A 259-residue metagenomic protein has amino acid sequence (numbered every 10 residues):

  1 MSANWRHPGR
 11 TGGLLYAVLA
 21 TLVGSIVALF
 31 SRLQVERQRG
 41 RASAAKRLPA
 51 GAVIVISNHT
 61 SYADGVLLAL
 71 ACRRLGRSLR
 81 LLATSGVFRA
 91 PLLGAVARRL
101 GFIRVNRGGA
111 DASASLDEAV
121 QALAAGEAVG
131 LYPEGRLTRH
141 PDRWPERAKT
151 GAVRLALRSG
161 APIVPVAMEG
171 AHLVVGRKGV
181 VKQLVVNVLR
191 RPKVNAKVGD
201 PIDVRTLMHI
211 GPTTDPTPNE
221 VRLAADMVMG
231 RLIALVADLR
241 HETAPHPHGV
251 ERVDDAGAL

Functional and structural regions predicted by a protein language model:
S2-R41, P91-L100: A transmembrane-helix-recognition feature enriched in membrane-embedded lipid enzymes and envelope glyco-/phospholipid
S2-T11, S113-L259: Non-catalytic C-terminal accessory region of glycerolipid acyltransferases and related lyso-lipid remodeling enzymes
V23-G24, A69, G94, A119 (+1 more regions): Short amphipathic alpha-helical segments and helix-helix/interface helices
I26-L33, N58, V105-G109, P141-D142: Short, flexible loop segments at the rims of nucleotide/cofactor-binding pockets, characterized by
R39, S85, N106, A167 (+1 more regions): Residues at the C-termini of beta-strands that transition into short coil/loop
R39-L48, V120-Q121: Short amphipathic alpha-helix with an adjacent loop that forms part of the alpha/beta core around
R47-G109: Catalytic core of membrane glycerolipid acyltransferases/transacylases, capturing the structured, soluble-facing
